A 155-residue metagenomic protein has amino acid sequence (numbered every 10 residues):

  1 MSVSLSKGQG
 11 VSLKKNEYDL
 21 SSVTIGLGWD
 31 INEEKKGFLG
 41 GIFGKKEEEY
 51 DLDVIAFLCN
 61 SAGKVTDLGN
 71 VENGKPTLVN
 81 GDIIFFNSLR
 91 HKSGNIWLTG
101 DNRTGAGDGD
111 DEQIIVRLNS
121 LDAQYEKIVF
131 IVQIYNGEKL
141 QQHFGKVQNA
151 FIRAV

Functional and structural regions predicted by a protein language model:
M1-V155: Intrinsic-disorder/low-complexity signal
